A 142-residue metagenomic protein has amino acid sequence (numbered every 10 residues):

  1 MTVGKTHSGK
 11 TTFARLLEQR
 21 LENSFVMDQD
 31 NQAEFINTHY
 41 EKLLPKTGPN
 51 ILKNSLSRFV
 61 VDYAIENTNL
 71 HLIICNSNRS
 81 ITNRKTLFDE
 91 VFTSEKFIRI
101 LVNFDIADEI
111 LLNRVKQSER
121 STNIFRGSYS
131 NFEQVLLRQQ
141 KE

Functional and structural regions predicted by a protein language model:
T2: Hydrophobic anchor at the beta1->P-loop junction of P-loop NTPases
K5: P-loop (Walker A) phosphate-binding loop of NTP-binding proteins
S8, T12-E66: Conserved substrate/cofactor phosphate-moiety recognition/catalytic segment in nucleotide-dependent phosphotransferases
N23-S24, H71-L72, I98-R99: Hydrophobic anchor at the start of a short beta-strand that flanks the dinucleotide cofactor-binding loop
N31-A33, R79, D105-I110: Conserved nucleotide-binding/hydrolysis micro-motifs of P-loop NTPases
T38-H39, R84-K85, L112-V115: Short, well-ordered secondary-structure micro-motifs
L52-E95: Glycine-rich phosphate-binding loop used to anchor ATP phosphates in small-molecule kinases, encompassing both
F92-E142: A glycine- and Lys/Arg-enriched "phosphate-lid" helix/loop adjacent to the NTP-binding pocket of small-molecule kinases
